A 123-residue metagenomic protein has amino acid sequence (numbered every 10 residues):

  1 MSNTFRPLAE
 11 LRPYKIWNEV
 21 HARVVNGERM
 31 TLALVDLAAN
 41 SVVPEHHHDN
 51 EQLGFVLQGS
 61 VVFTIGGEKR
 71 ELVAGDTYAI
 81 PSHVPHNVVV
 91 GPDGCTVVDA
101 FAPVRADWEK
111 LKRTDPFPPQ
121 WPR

Functional and structural regions predicted by a protein language model:
M1-R29, K110-R123: A short, N-terminal "cap"/entry segment at the start of jelly-roll beta-barrel domains of the cupin/DSBH fold
N18, A33-H47: Conserved short histidine dyad/triad with adjacent acidic residue
T31, S60-V62, K69, P85 (+1 more regions): Structural motif
D36-A38, H48-F63: Short, conserved beta-strand element in jelly-roll/cupin
P44, L53, E68-R70: Short, surface-exposed secondary-structure edge patches
E68-S82: Short acidic-glycine-tyrosine-enriched beta hairpin
S82-D107: Ligand-binding loop in jelly-roll beta-barrel domains
